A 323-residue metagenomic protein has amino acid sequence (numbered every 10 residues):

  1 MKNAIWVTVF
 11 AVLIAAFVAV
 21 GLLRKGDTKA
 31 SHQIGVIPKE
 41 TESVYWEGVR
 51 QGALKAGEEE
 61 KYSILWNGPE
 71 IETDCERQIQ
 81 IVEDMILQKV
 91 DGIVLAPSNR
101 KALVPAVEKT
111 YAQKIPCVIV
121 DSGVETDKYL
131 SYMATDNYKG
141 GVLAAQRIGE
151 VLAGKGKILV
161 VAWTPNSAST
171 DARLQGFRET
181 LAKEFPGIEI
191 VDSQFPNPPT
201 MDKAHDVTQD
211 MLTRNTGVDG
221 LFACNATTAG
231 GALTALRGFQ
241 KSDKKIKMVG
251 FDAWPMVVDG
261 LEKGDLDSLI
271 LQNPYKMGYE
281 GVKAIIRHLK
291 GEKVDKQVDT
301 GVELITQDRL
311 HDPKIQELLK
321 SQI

Functional and structural regions predicted by a protein language model:
W6-F10, A168-S169, T180-A182, G187 (+1 more regions): Hinge/cleft segment of the Venus flytrap/periplasmic-binding protein
G35-G52, A56, L65-D84, Q88 (+3 more regions): Extracytoplasmic "Venus flytrap"
G35-I37, K89-P97, P116-V120, L159-A162 (+4 more regions): Periplasmic-binding protein-like
Y45-Y62, G140-A144, A168-I188, K203-V207 (+3 more regions): Short, solvent-exposed amphipathic alpha-helices that sit in or adjacent to ligand/effector-binding or catalytic
G57-I71, I158-V160, K183-T200: Short beta-strand elements in bilobed, periplasmic/extracellular small-molecule ligand-binding domains
Q78, M133-I158, A172, D202-H205 (+2 more regions): Hydrophobic alpha-helical segments within soluble ligand-binding/sensing domains
I86, V94-Y111, F177, N197-D259: Hydrophobic alpha-helical
R100-K139, K157, W163, W254-E262 (+1 more regions): Flexible loop/hinge segments that line or gate small-molecule binding clefts
